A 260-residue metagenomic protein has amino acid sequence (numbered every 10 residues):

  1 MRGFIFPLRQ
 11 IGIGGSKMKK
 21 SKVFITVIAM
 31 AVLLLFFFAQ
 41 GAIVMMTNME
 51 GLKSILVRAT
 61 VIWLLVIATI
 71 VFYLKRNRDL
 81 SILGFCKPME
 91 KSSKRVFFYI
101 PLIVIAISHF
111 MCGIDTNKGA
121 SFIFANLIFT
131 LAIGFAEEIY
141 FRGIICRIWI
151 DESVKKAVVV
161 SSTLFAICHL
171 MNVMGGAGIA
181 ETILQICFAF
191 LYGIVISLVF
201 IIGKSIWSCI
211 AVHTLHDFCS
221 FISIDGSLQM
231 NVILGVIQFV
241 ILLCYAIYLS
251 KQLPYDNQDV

Functional and structural regions predicted by a protein language model:
M1-K17: Short, Lys/Arg-enriched N-terminal segments with co-localized hydrophobic residues within the first ~10-30 amino acids
K19-V32, K53-W63, K75-I107, I150-A157: Interfacial transmembrane-helix boundary/kink motif in multi-pass membrane proteins
K22-L74, F124-A125, F129, I233-V240: Alpha-helical transmembrane segments in multi-pass membrane proteins
T26-V27, V96-Y99, F124-L127, K155-V160 (+3 more regions): Hydrophobic alpha-helical transmembrane segments
R76-S81, I247-V260: Membrane-interface capping segments at transmembrane-helix boundaries
D115-L127, M174-F188, L228-Q229: Juxtamembrane helix-entry segments on the extracytoplasmic side of multipass membrane proteins
A136-S162, I201-S205: Membrane-interface helix/loop boundary segments of multi-pass membrane proteins
T182-Q238: Functionally important transmembrane alpha-helices
